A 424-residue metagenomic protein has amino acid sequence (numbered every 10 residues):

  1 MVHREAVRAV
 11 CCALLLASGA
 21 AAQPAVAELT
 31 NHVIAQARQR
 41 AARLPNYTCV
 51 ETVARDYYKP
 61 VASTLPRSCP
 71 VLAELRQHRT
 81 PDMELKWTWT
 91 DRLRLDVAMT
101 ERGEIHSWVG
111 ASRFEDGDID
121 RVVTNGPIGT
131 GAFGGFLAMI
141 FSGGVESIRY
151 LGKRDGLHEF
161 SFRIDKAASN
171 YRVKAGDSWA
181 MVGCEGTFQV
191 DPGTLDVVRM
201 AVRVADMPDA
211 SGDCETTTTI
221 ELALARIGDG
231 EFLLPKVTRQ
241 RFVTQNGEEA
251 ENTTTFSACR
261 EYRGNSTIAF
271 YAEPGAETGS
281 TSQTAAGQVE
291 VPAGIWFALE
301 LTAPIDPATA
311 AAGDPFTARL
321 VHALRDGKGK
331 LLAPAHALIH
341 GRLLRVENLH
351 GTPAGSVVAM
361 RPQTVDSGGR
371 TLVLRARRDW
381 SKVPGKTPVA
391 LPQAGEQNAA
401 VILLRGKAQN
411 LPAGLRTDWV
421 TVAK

Functional and structural regions predicted by a protein language model:
M1-A6: N-terminal secretory signal peptides that target proteins for export/translocation
V7-A9, P334-A335: Short hydrophobic/aromatic-rich motifs at helix boundaries and adjacent loops
R8-S18: Bacterial N-terminal signal peptides
A9, P24, A400-V401: General secondary-structure propensity
Q23-E185, P192-V198, R203-E290: Structured extracytoplasmic
V198, V204, A286-K424: Contiguous beta-sheet cores, especially beta-hairpins with glycine/small-residue-rich turns and Gly-(small hydrophobic)
